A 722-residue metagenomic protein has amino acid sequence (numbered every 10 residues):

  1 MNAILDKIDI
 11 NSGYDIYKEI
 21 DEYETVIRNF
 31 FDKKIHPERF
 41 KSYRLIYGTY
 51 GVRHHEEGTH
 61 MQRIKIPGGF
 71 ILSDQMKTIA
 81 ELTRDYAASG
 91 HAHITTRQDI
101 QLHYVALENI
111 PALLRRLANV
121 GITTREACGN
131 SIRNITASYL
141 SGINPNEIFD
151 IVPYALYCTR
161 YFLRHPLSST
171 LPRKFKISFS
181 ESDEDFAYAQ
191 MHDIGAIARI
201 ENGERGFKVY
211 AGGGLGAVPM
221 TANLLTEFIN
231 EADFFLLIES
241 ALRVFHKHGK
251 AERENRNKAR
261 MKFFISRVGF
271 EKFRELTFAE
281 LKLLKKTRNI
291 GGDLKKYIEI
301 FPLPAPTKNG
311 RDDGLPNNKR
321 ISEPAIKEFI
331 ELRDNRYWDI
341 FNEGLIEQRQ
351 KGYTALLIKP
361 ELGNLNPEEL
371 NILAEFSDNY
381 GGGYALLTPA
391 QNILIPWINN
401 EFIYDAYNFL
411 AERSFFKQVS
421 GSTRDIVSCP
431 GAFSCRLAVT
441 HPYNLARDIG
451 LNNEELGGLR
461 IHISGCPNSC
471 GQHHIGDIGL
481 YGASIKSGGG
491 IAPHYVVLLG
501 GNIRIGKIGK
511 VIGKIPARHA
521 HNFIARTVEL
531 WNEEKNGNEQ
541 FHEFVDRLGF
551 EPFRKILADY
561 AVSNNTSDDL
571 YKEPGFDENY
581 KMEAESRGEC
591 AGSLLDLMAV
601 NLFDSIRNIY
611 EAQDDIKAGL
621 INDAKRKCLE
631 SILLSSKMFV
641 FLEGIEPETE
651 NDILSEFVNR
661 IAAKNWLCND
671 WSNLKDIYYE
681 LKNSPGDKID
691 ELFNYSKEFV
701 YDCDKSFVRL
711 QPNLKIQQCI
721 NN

Functional and structural regions predicted by a protein language model:
M1-Q613, A618, N722: Peripheral terminal and linker regions in Fe-S/redox and tRNA-modifying enzymes
R243, E630-F641: Short, hydrophobic/amphipathic alpha-helical patches that form generic packing surfaces within helical domains
E539, N622-R626, E648: Short, solvent-exposed positions on alpha-helices
S593, A599-I606, Y610-D614, S636-N722: Long, charged low-complexity segments
I609, I616, I621, C628-L629 (+1 more regions): Inward-facing hydrophobic residues that define packing positions of alpha-helical scaffold repeats
L620-A624, V640-E643: Charged, well-structured alpha/beta interaction segments
N622-L629, D690-N694: Short, charged, amphipathic alpha-helical segments
